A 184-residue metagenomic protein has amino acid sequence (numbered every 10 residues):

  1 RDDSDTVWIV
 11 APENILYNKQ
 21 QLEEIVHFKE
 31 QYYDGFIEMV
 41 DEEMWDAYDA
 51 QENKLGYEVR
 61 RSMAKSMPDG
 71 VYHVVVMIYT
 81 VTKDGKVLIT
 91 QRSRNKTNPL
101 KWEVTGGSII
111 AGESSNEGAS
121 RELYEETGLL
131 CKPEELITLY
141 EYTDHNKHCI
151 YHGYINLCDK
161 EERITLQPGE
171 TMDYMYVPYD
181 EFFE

Functional and structural regions predicted by a protein language model:
R1-L16, G107-E184: Unchanged
V7, N14, W45, K86-V87 (+2 more regions): A residue-level structural signature of the nucleotidyltransferase/glycosyltransferase Rossmann-like core
V10-Q21, V26-A47: Alpha-helical and coiled-coil interaction segments, frequently adjacent to or embedded within charge-biased
E13, R60-R121, E125: Conserved Nudix-box catalytic region and its N-terminal flanking loop in Nudix hydrolases and closely related
Y32-M77, K83: Acidic, metal-coordinating catalytic segment for phosphate/diphosphate chemistry, firing primarily on the Nudix
D41-E43, V74-V76, T105, I150-H152 (+1 more regions): Residues that flank catalytic or metal-binding motifs in active/ligand-binding sites
D49-A50, S93, T97-P99, V104 (+2 more regions): Residue-level signal for pocket-adjacent positions within structured domains
Y57-E58, T90, L139-E141: Residue-level detector of high-confidence beta-strand sites
